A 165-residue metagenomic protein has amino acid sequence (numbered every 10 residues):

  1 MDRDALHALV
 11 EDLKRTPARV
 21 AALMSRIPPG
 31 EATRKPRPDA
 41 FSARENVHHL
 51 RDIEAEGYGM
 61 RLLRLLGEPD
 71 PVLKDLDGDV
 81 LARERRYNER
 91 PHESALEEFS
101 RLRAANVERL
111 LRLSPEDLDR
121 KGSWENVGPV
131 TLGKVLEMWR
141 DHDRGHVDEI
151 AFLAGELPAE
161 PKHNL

Functional and structural regions predicted by a protein language model:
M1-R15: Extreme N-terminal tail/first-helix region
D2-L6, R44, R85-H92, G128-L132: A short, mixed-charge helix-start or loop-turn motif at secondary-structure junctions
A8, G30-K35, P91-L96: Short helix-to-loop capping/linker segments positioned immediately adjacent to catalytic or ligand/cofactor-binding
V10-K14, R51, L96-S100, L136-R140: Amphipathic, non-transmembrane alpha-helical scaffold segments
L13-T16, L23, D79-D119: Acidic/histidine-rich alpha-helical segments that form the ligand environment of transition-metal centers
R15-R19, R26-E31: N-terminal first-folded block
I27-G30, P69, L113-E116, L153: A short secondary-structure junction motif
T33-G78, V107, K121-L165: Short, contiguous alpha-helical
